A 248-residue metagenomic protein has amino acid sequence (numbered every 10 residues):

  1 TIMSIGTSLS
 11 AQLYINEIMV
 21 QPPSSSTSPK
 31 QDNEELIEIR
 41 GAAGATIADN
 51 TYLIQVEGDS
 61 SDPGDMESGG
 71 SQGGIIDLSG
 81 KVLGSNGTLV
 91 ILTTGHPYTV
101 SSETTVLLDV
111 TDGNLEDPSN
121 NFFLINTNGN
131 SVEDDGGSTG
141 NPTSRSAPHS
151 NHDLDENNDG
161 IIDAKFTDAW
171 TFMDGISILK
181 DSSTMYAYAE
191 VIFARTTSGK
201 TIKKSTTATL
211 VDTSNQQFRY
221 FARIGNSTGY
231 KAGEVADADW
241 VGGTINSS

Functional and structural regions predicted by a protein language model:
T1-Q12: Sec-dependent, cleavable N-terminal signal peptides
S10-S198: Activation on beta-sandwich/Ig-like modules and their edge loops
M185-R219, T228-G229, G242: Extended, solvent-exposed regions of the mature portions of secreted/cell-surface glycoproteins
F221-R223: Broad, structure-driven detector of short, well-ordered beta-strand segments within folded domains
G225-S248: A recurrent domain-boundary module in secreted/ectodomain proteins
